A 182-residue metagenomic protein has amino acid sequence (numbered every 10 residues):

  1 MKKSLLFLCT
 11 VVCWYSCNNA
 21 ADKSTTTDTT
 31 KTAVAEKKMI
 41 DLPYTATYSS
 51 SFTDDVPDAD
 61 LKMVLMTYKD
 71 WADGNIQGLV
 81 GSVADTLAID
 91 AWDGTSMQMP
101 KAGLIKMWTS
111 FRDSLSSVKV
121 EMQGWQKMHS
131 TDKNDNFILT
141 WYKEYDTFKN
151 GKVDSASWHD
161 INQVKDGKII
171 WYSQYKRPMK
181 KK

Functional and structural regions predicted by a protein language model:
M1-T29: Bacterial Sec-dependent N-terminal signal peptides
N18-D73: Short, low-complexity N-terminal intrinsically disordered segments enriched in polar/charged residues
Y48-F52, N150-A156, K182: A short acidic/glycine-rich loop-to-helix N-cap element
T67, G78-V80, L87, L104 (+2 more regions): Hydrophobic pocket/interface hotspot
I76-M128: A solvent-exposed, acidic/Ser-Thr-rich amphipathic alpha-helical stretch
T95-S96, Y145-S155: Short, cysteine-centered beta-strand-loop-beta hairpins and adjacent loop/turn segments enriched in charged/polar
N134-E144: A short hydrophobic beta-strand element
S155-K182: Short beta-strand edge/turn micro-motifs at domain boundaries
